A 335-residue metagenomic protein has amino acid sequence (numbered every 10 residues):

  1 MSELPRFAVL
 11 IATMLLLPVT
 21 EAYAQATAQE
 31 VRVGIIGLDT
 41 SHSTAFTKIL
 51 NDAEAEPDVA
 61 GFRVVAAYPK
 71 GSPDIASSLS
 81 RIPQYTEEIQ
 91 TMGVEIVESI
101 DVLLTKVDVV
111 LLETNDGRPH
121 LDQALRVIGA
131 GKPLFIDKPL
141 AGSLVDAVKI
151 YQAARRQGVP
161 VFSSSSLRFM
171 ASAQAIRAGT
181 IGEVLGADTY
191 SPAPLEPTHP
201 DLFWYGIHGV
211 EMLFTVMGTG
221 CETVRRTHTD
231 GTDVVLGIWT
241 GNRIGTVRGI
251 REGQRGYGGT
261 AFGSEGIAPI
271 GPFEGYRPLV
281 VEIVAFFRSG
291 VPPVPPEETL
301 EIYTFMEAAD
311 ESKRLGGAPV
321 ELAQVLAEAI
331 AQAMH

Functional and structural regions predicted by a protein language model:
M1-P5: N-terminal secretory signal peptides that target proteins for export/translocation
A8-E21: Bacterial N-terminal signal peptides
I11, Y23-A130, R155-R156, L315 (+2 more regions): N-terminal glycine-/serine-/threonine-rich beta1-alpha1-beta2 phosphate-ribose binding loop of Rossmann-like
A26, V110-L111, S289-H335: C-terminal helix-rich "cap/oligomerization" subdomain common to oxidoreductases
E98, I136, V161-S163: Hydrophobic residues in well-ordered beta-strands that form the structural core
G131-P133, K138-P139: Short helix/strand-capping hinge loops at secondary-structure junctions that flank key functional elements
L140-H199: A contiguous active-site-proximal alpha/beta segment in oxidoreductase catalytic domains
D188-Q254, E297-T304: Rossmann-like dinucleotide-binding domain that binds NAD(P)(H)
